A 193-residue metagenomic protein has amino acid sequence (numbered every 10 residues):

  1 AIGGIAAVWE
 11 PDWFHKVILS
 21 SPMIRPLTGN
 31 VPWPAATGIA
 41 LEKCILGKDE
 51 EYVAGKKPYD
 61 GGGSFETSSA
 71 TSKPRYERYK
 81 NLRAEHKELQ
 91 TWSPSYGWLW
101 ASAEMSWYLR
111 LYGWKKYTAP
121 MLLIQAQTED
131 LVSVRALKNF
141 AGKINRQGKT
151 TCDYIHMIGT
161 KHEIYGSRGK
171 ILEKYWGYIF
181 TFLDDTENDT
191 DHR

Functional and structural regions predicted by a protein language model:
G4-Q90: Alpha/beta-hydrolase-fold enzymes
V8-D12, E104, N139-G142: Short, well-ordered alpha-helices that flank and scaffold nucleotide-derived cofactor binding pockets
D12, W114-T118, K143-G148: Short, conserved loop/helix-junction motifs that constitute active-site signature segments in enzyme catalytic cores
I18, L122-I124, I155: Hydrophobic/aromatic beta-strand patches that form the interior of the parallel beta-sheet core in alpha/beta enzyme
S93-G113: Active-site nucleophile elbow and catalytic-triad environment of alpha/beta-hydrolase enzymes
Y117, L123-Q125, E129: Short beta-strand/loop motif that positions the catalytic acidic residue of the alpha/beta-hydrolase fold
A119, V132-K143: Short alpha-helix in the alpha/beta-hydrolase fold that links the catalytic acid
Q147, T151-R193: Catalytic active-site module of serine/aspartate enzymes centered on a nucleophile-bearing elbow/loop
